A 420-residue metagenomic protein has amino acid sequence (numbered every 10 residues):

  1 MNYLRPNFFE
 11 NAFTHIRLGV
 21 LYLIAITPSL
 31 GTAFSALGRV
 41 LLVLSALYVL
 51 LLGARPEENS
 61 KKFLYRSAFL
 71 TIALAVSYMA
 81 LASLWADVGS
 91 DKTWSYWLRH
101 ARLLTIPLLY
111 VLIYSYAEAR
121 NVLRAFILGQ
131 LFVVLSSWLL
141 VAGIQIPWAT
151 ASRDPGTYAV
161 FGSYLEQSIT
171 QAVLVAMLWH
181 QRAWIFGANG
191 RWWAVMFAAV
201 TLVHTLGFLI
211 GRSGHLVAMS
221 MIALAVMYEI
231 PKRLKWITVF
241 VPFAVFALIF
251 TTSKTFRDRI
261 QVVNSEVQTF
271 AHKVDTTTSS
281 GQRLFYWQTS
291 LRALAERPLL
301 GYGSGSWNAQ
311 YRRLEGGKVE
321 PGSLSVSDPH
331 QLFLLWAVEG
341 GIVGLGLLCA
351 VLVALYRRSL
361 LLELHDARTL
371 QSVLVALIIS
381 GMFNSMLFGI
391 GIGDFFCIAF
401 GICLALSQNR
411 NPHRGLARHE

Functional and structural regions predicted by a protein language model:
M1-D91, A117-R124, R182-W193, S407-E420: Transmembrane signal-anchor hairpin modules in multi-pass inner-membrane enzymes, especially those that act on
A33-L52, W97-P107, E166-V175, H215-A223 (+2 more regions): Membrane-embedded alpha-helical segments of multi-pass membrane proteins, especially the transmembrane helices
L42-V49, A176, I222, V351 (+2 more regions): Transmembrane alpha-helices of multi-pass inner-membrane enzymes
A68-A75, S90-Y114, N121, A125-Q130 (+2 more regions): Aromatic-anchored transmembrane helix interface
T105, R120-R153, F161-I230, I237-V241 (+5 more regions): Alpha-helical transmembrane segments of multi-pass inner-membrane proteins
L209, E229-V274, Y286-E296, S304: A membrane-periplasm/extracellular boundary helix in multi-pass inner-membrane enzymes that assemble envelope glycans
V274-Q288, E296, L300-G340: Long extracytoplasmic/lumenal interhelical loops at the membrane interface of multi-pass membrane proteins
E339-V375: Hydrophobic transmembrane alpha-helices and their immediate junctions
